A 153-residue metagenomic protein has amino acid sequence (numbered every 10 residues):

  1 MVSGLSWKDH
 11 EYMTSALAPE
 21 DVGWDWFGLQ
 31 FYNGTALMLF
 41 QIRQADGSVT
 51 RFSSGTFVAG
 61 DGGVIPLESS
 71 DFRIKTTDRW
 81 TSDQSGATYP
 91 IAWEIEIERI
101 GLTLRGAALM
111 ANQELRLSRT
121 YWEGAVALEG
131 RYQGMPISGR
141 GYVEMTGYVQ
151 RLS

Functional and structural regions predicted by a protein language model:
M1-S153: Structured soluble/peripheral alpha/beta segments that form catalytic or ligand/cofactor-binding pockets
